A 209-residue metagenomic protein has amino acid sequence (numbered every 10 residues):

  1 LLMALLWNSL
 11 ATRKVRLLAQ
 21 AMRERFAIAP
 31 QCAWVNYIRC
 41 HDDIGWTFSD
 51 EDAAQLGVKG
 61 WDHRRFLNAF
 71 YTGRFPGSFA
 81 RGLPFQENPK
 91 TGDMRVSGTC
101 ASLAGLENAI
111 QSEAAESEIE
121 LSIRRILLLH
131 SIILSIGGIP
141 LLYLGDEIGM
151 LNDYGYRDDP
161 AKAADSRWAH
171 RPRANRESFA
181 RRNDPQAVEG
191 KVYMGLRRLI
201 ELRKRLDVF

Functional and structural regions predicted by a protein language model:
L1-F209: Active-site and adjacent substrate-binding regions of carbohydrate-active enzymes
